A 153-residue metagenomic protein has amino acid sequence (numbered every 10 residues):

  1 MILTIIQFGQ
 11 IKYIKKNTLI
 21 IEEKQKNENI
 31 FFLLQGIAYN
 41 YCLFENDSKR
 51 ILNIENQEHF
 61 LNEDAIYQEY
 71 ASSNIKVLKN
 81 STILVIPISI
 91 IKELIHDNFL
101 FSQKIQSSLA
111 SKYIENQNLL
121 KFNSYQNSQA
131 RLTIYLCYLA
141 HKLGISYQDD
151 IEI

Functional and structural regions predicted by a protein language model:
M1-K16, E55-Y67: Cyclic nucleotide-binding regulatory module and flanking cytosolic helices
L3-T4, I20-K24: Short loop/turn motifs at secondary-structure junctions and domain boundaries
I11-K12, I21-E22, E28-L34, I51-N53 (+1 more regions): His/acidic/aromatic-lined binding-pocket segments of jelly-roll/cupin-type domains and related regulatory beta-sandwich
N17, E28-Y41, N46, Q57-E58: Glycine- and acidic-residue-biased ligand/ion/polar-headgroup-sensing regions
T18-I21, D150: Short, solvent-exposed loop/turn elements at beta->coil junctions and helix N-caps that rim active or binding pockets
I51-A110, I114: Cyclic-nucleotide recognition modules
Q103-I153: Polybasic "coupling" helices that flank or enter modular domains
